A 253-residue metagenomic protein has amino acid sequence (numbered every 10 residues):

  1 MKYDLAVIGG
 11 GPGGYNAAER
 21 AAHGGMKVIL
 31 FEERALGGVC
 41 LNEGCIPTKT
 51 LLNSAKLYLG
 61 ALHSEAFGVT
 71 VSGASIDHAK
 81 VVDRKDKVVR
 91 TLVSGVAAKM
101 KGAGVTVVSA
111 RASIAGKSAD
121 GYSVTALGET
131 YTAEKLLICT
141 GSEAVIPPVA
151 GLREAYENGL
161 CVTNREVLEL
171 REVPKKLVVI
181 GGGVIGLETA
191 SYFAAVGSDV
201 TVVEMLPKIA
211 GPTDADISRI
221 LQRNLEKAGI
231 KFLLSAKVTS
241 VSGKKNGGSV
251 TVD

Functional and structural regions predicted by a protein language model:
K2-Y3, E19-M26, F31-V173, T201 (+4 more regions): Glycine-rich flavin
Y3-L30, G186-A194: N-terminal Rossmann-like FAD-binding beta1-loop-alpha1 element of flavoenzymes
I8, D86-K87, I180, P212: Residue-level marker of alpha-helix boundaries and capping positions
I8-G9, F31, I138, I180-G181: Conserved N-terminal Rossmann-fold NAD(P)-binding element of oxidoreductases
G11, V89-R90, G183, A215: Short alpha-helix boundary/capping motifs
R171-M205, P212-T213: Rossmann-like NAD(P)H-binding beta-loop-alpha module
